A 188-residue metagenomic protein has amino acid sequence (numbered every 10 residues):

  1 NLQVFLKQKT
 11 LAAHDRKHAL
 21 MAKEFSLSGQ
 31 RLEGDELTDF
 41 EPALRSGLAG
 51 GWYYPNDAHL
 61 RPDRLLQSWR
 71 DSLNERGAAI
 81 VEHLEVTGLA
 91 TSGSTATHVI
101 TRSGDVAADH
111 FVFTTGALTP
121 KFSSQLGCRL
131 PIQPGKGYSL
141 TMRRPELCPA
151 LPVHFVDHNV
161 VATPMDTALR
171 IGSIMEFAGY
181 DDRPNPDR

Functional and structural regions predicted by a protein language model:
N1-E33: Dinucleotide-binding Rossmann-like beta1-alpha1 core, especially the glycine-rich loop that anchors the ADP
N1-K7, L11, E41, L73 (+3 more regions): Short intrinsically disordered, low-complexity coil segments enriched in acidic
Q3, G51-Y53, S139: Short aromatic/hydrophobic contact patches that present stacked aromatics for nucleic-acid/ligand binding
A12-E24, L37, L44-H110: Helical element adjacent to the flavin cofactor pocket in flavoenzyme catalytic cores
S28-Q30, A79, R129: Conserved beta-strand segments of alpha/beta enzyme cores
R31, H59, D63, P186: Electropositive phosphate-/nucleotide-binding environments in soluble metabolic enzymes
D39-A43, H158-V161: Short beta-strand/turn micro-motifs at beta-sheet edges
V86-T97, D105-R188: Active-site substrate-recognition segment that forms the wall of the catalytic cavity or substrate channel
